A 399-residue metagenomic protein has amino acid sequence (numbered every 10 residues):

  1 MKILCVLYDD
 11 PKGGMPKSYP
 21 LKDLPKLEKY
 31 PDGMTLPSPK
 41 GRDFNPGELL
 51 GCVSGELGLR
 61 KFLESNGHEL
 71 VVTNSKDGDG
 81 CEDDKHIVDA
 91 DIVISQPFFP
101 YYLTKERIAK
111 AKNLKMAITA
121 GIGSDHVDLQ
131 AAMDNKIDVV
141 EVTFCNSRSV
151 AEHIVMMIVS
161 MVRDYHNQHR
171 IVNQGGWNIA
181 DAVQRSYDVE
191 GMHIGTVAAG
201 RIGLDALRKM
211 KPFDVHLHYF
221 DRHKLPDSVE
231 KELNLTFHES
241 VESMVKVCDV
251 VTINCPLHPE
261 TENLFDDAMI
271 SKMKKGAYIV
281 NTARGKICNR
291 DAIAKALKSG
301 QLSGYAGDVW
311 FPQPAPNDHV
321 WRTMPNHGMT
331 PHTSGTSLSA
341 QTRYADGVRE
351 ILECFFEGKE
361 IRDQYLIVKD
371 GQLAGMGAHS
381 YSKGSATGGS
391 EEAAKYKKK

Functional and structural regions predicted by a protein language model:
M1-V140, D266, A386, E392-K399: An N-terminal-biased, well-structured beta-alpha scaffold segment characteristic of Rossmann-like dinucleotide-binding
V71, H218, K286: Conserved beta-strand positions in the Rossmann-like core of class I SAM-dependent methyltransferases
D84-I87, I108-A111, V189, M244-C248 (+2 more regions): A short, aliphatic-rich alpha-helical micro-motif
Y101-L103, R222-V320: Rossmann-like adenosine-cofactor binding region
N135-I137, T143-H193, D205-R208, Y219 (+3 more regions): Phosphate-binding beta-alpha-beta segment of Rossmann-like dinucleotide-binding domains, i.e., the NAD(P)
G195-A198: Conserved N-terminal Rossmann-fold NAD(P)-binding element of oxidoreductases
I202: Hydrophobic/small residue at the entry helix of a nucleotide-binding pocket
G276-K399: Rossmann-like dinucleotide-binding domain for NAD(H)/NADP(H)
